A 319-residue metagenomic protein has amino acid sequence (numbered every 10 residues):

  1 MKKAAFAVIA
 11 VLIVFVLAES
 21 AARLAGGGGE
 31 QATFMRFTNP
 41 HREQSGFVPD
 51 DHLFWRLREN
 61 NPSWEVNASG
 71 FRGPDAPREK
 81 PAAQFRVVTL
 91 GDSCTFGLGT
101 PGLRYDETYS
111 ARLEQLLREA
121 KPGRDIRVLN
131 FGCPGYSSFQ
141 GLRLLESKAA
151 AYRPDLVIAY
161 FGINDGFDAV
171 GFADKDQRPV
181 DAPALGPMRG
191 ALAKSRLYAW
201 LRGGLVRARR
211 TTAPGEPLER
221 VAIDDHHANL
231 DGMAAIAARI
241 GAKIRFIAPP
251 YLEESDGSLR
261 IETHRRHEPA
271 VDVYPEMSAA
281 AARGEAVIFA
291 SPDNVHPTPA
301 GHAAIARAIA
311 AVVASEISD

Functional and structural regions predicted by a protein language model:
M1-I13: N-terminal Sec-pathway targeting helices
F6, L17, P49-H52, H226 (+2 more regions): Histidine-centered active-site loop/cap adjacent to the catalytic His in serine esterases/O-acetyl transfer systems
F15-Q31: Membrane-interface motif at the C-terminal end of an N-terminal transmembrane signal
G29-L116, A120-K121, M277-A280, I288 (+1 more regions): Membrane/wall-proximal cationic-aromatic binding patches
P77, V88-L90, F96, T100 (+2 more regions): Oxyanion-hole/transition-state-stabilizing segment in secreted/luminal serine hydrolases and related acyltransferases
R86-T89, R127-G132, L156-Y160, R245-A248 (+1 more regions): Structural recognition of the beta-strand scaffold that forms the well-ordered cores of secreted hydrolase catalytic
R112, P122-A150: A conserved hydrophobic secondary-structure block that centers on an alpha-helix together with its immediately flanking
G162-E268, V273-V287, S291-P292, A310: Serine-dependent acyl-ester chemistry module
